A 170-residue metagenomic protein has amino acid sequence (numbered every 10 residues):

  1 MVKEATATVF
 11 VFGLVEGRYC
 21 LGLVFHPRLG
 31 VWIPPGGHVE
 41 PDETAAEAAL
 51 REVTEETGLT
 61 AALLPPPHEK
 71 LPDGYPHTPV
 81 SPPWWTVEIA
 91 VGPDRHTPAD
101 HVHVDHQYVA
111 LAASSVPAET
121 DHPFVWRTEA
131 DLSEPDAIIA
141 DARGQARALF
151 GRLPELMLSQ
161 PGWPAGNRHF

Functional and structural regions predicted by a protein language model:
M1-P34, A61-P65: N-terminal strand-loop-strand
P35, A49, V53: Hydrophobic alpha-helical positions that pack around
G37-P41: Short glycine-enriched, charge-decorated loop/helix-capping segments at active-site entrances that position
E43-A48: N-terminal phosphate-binding loop and adjacent alpha-helix
G58-S114: Active-site segment of metal-dependent pyrophosphate-handling enzymes, primarily the Nudix hydrolase catalytic core
V102-G151: NUDIX/MutT-family hydrolases
G151-F170: Actinobacteria-biased recognition of intrinsically disordered, low-complexity terminal regions
